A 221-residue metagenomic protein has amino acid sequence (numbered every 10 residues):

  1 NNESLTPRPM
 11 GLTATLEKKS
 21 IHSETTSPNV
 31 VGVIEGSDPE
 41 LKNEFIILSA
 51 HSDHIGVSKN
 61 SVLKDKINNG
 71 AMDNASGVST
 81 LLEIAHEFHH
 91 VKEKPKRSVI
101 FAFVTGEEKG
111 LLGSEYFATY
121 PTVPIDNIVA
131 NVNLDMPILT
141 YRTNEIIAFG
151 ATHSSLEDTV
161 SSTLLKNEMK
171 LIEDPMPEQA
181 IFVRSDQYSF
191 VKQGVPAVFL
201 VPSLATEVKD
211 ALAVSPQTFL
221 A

Functional and structural regions predicted by a protein language model:
N1, V104-K209: Metal-dependent peptidase/peptidase-like ectodomains
N1-G70, E83-E93: Soluble metallo-hydrolase cores and metallopeptidase-like ectodomains found primarily in the secretory/periplasmic
F45-S49, K96-T105, A130-N133: Beta-strand segments within the central parallel beta-sheet cores of soluble alpha/beta enzyme folds
H54-S61, T140-R142, K209-A211: Short acidic/His/Gly/Ser-rich catalytic and metal-binding motifs that mark active-site loops of diverse hydrolases
N68-S79, E108: Short, conserved micro-motifs enriched in small and acidic residues
A75-E83, L112, Y116: Short amphipathic alpha-helical face segments that pack within enzyme cores and frequently flank/anchor catalytic
H86, H90, V201-A221: His/Asp/Glu-rich mid-to-C-terminal helical/loop segments that flank catalytic regions of hydrolases
H86-V99, P124-D126: Phosphate-handling active-site elements
